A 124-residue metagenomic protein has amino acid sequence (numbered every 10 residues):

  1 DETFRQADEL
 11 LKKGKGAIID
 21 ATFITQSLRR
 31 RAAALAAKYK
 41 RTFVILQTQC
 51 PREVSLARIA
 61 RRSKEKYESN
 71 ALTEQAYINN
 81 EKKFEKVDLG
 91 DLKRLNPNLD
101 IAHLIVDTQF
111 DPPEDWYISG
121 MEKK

Functional and structural regions predicted by a protein language model:
D1-V44: Glycine-rich phosphate-binding loop used to anchor ATP phosphates in small-molecule kinases, encompassing both
E2, R31, N79, K83 (+1 more regions): Alpha-helical elements of Rossmann-like donor-binding domains used by nucleotide-donor carbohydrate transfer enzymes
A7, G14, K66, D88-D91: A general structural signal marking secondary-structure boundaries and capping sites
I19-D20, L46-Q49, L104-D107: Conserved beta-strand segments of the P-loop GTPase G domain that flank and frequently precede/overlap
F23-T25, Q49-S55, F110-P113: Conserved nucleotide-binding/hydrolysis micro-motifs of P-loop NTPases
R31-L35, I59-R62, G120: Short, glycine/charged-enriched secondary-structure capping and boundary segments
K38-V87: A glycine- and Lys/Arg-enriched "phosphate-lid" helix/loop adjacent to the NTP-binding pocket of small-molecule kinases
A57, K82-K124: NTP-dependent small-molecule kinase module
